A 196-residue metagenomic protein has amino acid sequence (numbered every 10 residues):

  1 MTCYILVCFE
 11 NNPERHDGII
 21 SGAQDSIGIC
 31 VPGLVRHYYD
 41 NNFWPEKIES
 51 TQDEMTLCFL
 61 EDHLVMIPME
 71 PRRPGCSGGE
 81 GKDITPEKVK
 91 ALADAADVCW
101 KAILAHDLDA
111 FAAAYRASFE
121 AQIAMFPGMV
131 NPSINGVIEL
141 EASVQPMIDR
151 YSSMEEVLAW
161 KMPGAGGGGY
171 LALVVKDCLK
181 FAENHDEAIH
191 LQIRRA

Functional and structural regions predicted by a protein language model:
M1: DPxDG-like acidic metal-binding loop motif
Y4-I20, Q24-A165, A172-A196: C-terminal nucleotide
